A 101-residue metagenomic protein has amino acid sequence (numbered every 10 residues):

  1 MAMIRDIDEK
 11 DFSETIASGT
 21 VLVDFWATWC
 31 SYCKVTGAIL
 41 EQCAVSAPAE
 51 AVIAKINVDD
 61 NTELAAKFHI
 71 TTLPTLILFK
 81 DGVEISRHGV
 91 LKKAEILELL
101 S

Functional and structural regions predicted by a protein language model:
M1-E14: N-terminal "domain-start" segment that seeds a small globular fold
I7, A51-I53: Hydrophobic/aromatic anchor residues within beta-strands of the central parallel beta-sheet of Rossmann-like
I16-T28: Short active-site neighborhood of thiol/selenol oxidoreductases, capturing the structured segment around
V21, F68-I77, A94: Structural micro-motif
V23, A54-N57: Rossmann-like NAD(H)/NADP(H) cofactor-binding core
Y32-A47: Typically the conserved alpha-helix immediately C-terminal to a functionally engaged Cys/Sec in thioredoxin-like
V58-L64: Structural microenvironment flanking redox-active thiols in thiol-disulfide oxidoreductases
L78-S101: Non-catalytic, surface beta->alpha helical segment in thiol-disulfide oxidoreductase systems
